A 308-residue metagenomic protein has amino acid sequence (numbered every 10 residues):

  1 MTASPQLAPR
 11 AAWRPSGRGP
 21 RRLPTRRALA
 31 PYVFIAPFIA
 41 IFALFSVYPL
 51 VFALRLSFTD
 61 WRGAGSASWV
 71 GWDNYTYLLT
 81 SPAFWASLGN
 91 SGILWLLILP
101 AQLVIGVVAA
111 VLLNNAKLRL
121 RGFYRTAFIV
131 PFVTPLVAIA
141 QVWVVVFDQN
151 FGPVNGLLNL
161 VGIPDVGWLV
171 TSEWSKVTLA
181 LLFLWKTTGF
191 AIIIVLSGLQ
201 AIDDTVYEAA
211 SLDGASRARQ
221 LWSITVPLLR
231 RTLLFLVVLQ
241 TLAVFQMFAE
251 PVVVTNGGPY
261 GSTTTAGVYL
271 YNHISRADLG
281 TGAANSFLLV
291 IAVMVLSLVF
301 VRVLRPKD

Functional and structural regions predicted by a protein language model:
M1-R26: Short, Lys/Arg-rich, polar N-terminal cytosolic tail immediately upstream of the first transmembrane signal-anchor
R27-D308: A structural signal for multi-pass alpha-helical bundles of membrane permease subunits that mediate small-molecule
